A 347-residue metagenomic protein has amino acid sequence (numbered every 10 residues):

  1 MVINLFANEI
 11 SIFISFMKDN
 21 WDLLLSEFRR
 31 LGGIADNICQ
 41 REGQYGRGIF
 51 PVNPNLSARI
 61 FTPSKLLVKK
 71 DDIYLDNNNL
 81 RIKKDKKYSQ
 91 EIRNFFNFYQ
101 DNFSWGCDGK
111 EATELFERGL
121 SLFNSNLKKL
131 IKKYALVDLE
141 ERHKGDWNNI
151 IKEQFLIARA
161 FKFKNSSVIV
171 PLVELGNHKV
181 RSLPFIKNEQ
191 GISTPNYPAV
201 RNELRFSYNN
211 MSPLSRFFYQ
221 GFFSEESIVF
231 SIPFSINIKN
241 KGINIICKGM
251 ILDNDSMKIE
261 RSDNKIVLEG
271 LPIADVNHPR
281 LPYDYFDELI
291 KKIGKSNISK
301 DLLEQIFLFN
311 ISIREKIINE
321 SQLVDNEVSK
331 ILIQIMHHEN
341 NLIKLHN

Functional and structural regions predicted by a protein language model:
L5-N347: Long, positively charged leader/targeting segments at protein N-termini
